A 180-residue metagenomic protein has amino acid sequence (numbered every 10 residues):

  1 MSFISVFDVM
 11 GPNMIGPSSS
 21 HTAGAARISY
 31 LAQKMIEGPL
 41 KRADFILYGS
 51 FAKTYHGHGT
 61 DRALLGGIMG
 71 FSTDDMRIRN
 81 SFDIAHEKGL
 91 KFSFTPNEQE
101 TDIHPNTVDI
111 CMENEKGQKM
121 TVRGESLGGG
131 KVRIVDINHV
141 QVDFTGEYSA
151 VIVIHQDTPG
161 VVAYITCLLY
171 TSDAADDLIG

Functional and structural regions predicted by a protein language model:
M1-V6, E37-K41: Acidic-glycine-rich active-site phosphate/pyrophosphate-binding loop
P12-I28: Conserved phosphate/anionic-ligand binding catalytic regions in large, soluble enzymes, centered on
M35-D44, S72: Non-transmembrane, aqueous-exposed alpha-helical and coiled segments at domain scale
Y48-M76, S81-D83: A structural-propensity feature for long, helix-poor, extended segments
M69-E115: Contiguous domain-boundary segments centered on the initiation and propagation of an alpha-helix
F144-H155: Short glycine-/aliphatic-rich beta-strand segments at the starts of folded cytosolic domains
P159-A163: Short, conserved charged micro-motifs
Y170-D177: Conserved small/polar residues in nucleotide/adenosyl-binding loops
